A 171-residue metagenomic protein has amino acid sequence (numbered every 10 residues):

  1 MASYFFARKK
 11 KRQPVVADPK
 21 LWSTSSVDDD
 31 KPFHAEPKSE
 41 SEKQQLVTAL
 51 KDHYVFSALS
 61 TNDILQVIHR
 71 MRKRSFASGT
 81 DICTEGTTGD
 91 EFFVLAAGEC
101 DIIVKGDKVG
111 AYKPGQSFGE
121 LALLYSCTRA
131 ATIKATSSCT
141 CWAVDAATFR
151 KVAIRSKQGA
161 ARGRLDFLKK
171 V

Functional and structural regions predicted by a protein language model:
M1-V171: Cytosolic regulatory regions built on CNB/CRP/Popeye-like sensor folds
